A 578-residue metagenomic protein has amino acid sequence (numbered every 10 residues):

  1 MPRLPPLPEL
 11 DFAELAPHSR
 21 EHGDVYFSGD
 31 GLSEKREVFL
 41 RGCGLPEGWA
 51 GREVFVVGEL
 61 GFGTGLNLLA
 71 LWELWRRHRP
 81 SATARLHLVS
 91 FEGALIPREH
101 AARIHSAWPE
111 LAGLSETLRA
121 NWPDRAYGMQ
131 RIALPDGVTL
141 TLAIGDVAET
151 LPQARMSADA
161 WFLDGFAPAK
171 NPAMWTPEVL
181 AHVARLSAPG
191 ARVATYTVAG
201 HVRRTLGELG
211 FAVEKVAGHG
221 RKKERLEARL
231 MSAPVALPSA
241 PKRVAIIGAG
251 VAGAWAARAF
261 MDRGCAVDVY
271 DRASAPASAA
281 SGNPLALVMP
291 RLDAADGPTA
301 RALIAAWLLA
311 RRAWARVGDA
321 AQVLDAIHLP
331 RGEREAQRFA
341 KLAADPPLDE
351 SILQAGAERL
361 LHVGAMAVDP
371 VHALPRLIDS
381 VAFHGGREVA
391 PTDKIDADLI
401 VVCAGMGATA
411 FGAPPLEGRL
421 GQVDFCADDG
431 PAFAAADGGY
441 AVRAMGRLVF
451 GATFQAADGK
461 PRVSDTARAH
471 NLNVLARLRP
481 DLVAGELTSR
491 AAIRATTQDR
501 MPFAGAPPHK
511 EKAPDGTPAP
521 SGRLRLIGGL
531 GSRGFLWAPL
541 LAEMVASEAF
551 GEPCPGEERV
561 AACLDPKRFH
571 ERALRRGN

Functional and structural regions predicted by a protein language model:
P2-P8, F12-V54, L66-P80: Class I SAM-dependent methyltransferase Rossmann-like catalytic core, especially the SAM/SAH-binding loop
G48-A158: The AdoMet/dcAdoMet-binding core of the Class I SAM-like
T176-P189: A short glycine-rich, Lys/Arg-flanked "PGG" loop and its adjoining helix->strand segment in the class I
A194, A295-A306, L360-R376, R462-T466 (+2 more regions): Short beta-strand to alpha-helix junction loop
A233-S239, A245-R263, R272, A280-L292 (+2 more regions): Active-site substrate-recognition segment that forms the wall of the catalytic cavity or substrate channel
L285-L360: Dinucleotide-binding Rossmann-like beta1-alpha1 core, especially the glycine-rich loop that anchors the ADP
L361-T392, L399, C403-A404: Helical element adjacent to the flavin cofactor pocket in flavoenzyme catalytic cores
G485-N578: C-terminal catalytic lobe of FAD-dependent flavoproteins
